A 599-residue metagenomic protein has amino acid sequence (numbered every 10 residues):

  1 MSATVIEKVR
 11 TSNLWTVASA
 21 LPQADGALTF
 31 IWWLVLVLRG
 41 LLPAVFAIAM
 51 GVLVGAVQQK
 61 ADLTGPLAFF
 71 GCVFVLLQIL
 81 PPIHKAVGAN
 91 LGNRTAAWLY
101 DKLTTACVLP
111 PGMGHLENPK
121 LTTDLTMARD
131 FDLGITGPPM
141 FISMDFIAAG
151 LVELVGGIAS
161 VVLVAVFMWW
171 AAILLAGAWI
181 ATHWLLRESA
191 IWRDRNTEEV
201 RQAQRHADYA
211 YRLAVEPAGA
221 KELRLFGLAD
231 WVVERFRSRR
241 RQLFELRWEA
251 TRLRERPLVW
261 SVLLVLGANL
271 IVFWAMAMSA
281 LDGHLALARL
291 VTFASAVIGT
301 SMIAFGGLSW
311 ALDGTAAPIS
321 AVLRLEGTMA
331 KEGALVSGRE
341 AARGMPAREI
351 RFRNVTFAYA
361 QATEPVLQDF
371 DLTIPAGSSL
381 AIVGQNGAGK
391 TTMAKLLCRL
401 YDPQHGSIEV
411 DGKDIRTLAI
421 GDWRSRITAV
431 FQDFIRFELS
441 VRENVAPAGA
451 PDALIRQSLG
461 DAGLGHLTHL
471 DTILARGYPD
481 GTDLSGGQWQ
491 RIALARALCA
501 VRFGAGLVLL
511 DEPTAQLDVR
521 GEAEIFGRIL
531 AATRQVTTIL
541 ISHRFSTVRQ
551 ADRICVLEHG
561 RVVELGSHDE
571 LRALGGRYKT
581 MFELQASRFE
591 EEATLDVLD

Functional and structural regions predicted by a protein language model:
M1-P43, G65, H84, L121-A159 (+4 more regions): Membrane-integrated ABC transporters
M1-W15, N93-F141, A203-L246, I319-A330 (+1 more regions): Extended non-transmembrane interhelical loops and adjacent amphipathic helices of multipass membrane proteins
S19-G26, R129-S143, N196, Q202 (+6 more regions): An intracellular "coupling" helix at the cytosolic face of ABC transporter transmembrane type-1 domains
F30-I83, L154, V161-A190, G267-V291: Transmembrane helix-loop-helix hairpins at lipid-water interfaces of multipass membrane proteins, especially the type-1
L125, P365, A462-I492, R496-P513 (+2 more regions): ABC-fold ATPase nucleotide-binding domain signature/coupling loops
V272, G299-A330: Cytosolic ends of transmembrane helices, especially the final helix of ABC transmembrane type-1 domains
F434-Y478, L498-A505, R577-T580: Conserved "ABC signature" C-loop
G527, Q535, H543-D599: C-terminal portion of ABC ATPase nucleotide-binding domains
